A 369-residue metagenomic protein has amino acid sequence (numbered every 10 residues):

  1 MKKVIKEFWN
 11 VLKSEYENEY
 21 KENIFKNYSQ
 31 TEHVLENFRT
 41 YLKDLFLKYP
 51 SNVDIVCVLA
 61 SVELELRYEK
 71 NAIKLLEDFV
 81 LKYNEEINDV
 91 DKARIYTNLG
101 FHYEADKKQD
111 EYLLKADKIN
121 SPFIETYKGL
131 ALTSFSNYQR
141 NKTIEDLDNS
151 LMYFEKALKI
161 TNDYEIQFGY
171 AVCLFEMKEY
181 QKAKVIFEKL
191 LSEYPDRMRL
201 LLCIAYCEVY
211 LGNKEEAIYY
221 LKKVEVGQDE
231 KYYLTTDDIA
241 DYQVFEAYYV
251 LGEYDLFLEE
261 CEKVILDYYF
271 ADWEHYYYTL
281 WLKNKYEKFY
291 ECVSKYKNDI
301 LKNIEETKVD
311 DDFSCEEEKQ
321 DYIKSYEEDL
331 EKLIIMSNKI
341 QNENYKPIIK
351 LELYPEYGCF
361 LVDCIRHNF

Functional and structural regions predicted by a protein language model:
K2, Y16, Y20, S29-V34 (+3 more regions): Eukaryotic alpha-helical solenoid repeat scaffolds
E17-Y28, S51-R67, V90-H102, G129-L132: Non-membrane alpha-helical segments in proteins
K43-P50, L81-I87, D117-P122, E155-I160 (+4 more regions): Solenoid-like repeat scaffolds
D54, V90-R94, F123-E125, L132 (+5 more regions): Start-of-helix register in tetratricopeptide repeats
